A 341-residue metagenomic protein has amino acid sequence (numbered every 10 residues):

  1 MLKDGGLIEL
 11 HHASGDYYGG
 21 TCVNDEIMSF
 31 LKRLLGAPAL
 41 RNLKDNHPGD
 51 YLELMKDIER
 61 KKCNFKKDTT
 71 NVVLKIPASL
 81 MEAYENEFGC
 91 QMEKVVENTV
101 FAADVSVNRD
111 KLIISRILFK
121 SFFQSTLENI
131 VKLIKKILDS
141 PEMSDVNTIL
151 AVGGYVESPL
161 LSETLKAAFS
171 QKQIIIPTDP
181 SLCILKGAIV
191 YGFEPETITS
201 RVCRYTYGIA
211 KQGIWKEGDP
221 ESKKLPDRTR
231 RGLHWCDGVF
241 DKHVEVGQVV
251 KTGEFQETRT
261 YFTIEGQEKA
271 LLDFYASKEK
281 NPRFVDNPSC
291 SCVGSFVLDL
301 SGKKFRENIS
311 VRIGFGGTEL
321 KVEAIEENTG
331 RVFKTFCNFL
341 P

Functional and structural regions predicted by a protein language model:
M1-L35, F193-T199, A210, G218-R228: Glycine-rich phosphate-binding loop of actin/hexokinase-like ATP-binding domains
M1-L7, L160-A167: Flexible glycine/proline-rich, aromatic-decorated loop/lid segments
K3, E82-S125, I130, I198-P341: Acidic low-complexity intrinsically disordered segments
I8-D16, L40-R41, Q171-I176: Short beta-alpha connecting loops at secondary-structure transitions that line or flank enzyme active sites
G15-K166, W215-D219, Q256-R259, G266-F274: Gly/charged contiguous loops adjacent to phosphate- or pyrophosphate-bearing nucleotide/cofactor binding elements
D145-L150, Q173-I174, T206: Beta-sheet entry/capping signal
G154-L160, I184, K280-P282, R331: Flexible loop/turn segments at secondary-structure boundaries
S162-I189: Conserved phosphate-binding/catalytic loops in two-lobed NTP-binding clefts
